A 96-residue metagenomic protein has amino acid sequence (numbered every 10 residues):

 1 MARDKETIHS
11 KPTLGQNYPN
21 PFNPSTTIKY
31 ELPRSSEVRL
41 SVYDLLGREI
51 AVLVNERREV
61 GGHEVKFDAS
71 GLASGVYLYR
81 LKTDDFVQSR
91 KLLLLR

Functional and structural regions predicted by a protein language model:
M1-Y18, F22-V42, E64-F67: Glycine-centered coil/turn sites that cap beta-strands in beta-rich domains
I50-A51: Generic structural signal for well-ordered beta-strand positions
V54-D84: Short, surface-exposed loop/turn motifs with a glycine/proline- and acidic-biased composition
F86-R90: Extracellular and select intracellular beta-sandwich modules with Ser/Thr-enriched, small-residue motifs on
L92-R96: Short beta-strand edge segments in extracellular beta-sheet folds
